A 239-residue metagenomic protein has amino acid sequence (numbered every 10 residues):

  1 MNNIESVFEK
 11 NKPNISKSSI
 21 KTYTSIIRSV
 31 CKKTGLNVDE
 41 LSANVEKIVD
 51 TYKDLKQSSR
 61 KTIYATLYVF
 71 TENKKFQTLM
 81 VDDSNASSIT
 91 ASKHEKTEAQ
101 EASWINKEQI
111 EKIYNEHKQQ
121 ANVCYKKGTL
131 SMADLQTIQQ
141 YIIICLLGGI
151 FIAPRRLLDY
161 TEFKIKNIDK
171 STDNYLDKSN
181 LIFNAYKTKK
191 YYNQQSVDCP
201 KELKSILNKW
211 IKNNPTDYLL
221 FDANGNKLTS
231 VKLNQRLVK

Functional and structural regions predicted by a protein language model:
N3-A86, C199, L237: Non-catalytic DNA-binding core/recognition domains of DNA-processing enzymes
K32-G35, E72-K75, L147-R155, T161-I168: Hydrophobic/aromatic-lined pockets within catalytic cores
N44-Y52, D173-A185, L220-F221: Generic recognition of long tandem-repeat/solenoid scaffolds
D50, Q77-G128: Flexible interdomain linker/hinge and immediately adjacent N-terminus of the catalytic tyrosine-recombinase domain
S59, I63, L135, Q139 (+1 more regions): Hydrophobic (often cysteine-bearing) scaffold residues that line and stabilize catalytic clefts of nucleotide/cofactor
E111-L157: Basic, Lys/Arg- and aromatic-enriched nucleic-acid-binding interface segment
L158-L203: Conserved tyrosine-mediated DNA breakage-rejoining catalytic core shared by Y-recombinases
D198-K239: Active-site/catalytic core of tyrosine-dependent DNA strand-transfer enzymes
